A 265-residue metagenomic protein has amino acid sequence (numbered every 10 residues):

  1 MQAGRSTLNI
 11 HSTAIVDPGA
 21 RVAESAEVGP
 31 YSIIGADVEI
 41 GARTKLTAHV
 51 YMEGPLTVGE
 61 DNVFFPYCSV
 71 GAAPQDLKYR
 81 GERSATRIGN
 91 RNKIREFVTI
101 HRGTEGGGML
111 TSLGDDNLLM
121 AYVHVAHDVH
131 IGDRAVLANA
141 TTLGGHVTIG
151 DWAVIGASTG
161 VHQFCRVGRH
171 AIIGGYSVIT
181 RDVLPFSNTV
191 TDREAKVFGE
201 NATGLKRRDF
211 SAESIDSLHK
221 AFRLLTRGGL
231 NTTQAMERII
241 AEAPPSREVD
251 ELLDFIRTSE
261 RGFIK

Functional and structural regions predicted by a protein language model:
Q2-N9, I15, R21, K45-I88 (+2 more regions): Glycine-rich hexapeptide-repeat left-handed beta-helix
D17-G41, L56: N-terminal glycine-rich anion-binding loops that anchor highly charged ligand groups
E248-K265: Non-catalytic, charge-rich alpha-helical accessory subdomains
